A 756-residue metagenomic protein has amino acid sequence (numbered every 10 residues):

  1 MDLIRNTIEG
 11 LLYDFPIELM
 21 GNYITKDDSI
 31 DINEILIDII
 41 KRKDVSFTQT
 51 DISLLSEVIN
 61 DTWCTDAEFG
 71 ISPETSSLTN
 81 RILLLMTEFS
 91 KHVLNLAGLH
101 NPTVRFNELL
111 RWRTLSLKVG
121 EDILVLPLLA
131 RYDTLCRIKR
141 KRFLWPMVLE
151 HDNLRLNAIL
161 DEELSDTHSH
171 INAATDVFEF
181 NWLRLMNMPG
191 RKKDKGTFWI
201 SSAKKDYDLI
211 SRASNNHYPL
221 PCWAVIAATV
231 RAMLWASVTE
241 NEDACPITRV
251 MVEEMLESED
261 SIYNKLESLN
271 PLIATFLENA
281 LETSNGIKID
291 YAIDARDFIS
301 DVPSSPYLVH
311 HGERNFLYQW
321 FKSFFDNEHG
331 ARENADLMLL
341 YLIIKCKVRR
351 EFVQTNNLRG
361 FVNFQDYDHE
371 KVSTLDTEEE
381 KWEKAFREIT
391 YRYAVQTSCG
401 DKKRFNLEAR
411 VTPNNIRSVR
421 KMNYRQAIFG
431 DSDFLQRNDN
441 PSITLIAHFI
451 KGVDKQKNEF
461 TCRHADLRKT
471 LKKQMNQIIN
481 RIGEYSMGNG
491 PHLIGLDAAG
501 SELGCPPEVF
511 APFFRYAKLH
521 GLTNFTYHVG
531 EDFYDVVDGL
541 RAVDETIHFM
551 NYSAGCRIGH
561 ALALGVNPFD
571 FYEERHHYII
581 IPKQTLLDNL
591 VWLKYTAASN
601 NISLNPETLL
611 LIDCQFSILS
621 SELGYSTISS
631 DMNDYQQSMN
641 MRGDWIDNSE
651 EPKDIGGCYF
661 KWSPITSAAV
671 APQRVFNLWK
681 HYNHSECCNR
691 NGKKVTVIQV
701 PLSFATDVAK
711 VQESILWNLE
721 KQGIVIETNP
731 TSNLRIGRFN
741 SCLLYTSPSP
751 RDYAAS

Functional and structural regions predicted by a protein language model:
D2-S442, I612, L619-V697: Extreme N-terminal flexible tails
E388-A394, N415-R417, Y424-G430, F434-L435 (+3 more regions): Fungal eukaryote-biased detector of long internal structured cores
N406, S442-T444, N524, V725: Residues at or immediately flanking beta-strands
P413-N415, K451, S732: Residue-level signal for short, function-critical loop segments
D454-P730, L734-F739, L743-L744: Catalytic core of soluble alpha/beta enzymes
Y745-D752: Conserved small/polar residues in nucleotide/adenosyl-binding loops
